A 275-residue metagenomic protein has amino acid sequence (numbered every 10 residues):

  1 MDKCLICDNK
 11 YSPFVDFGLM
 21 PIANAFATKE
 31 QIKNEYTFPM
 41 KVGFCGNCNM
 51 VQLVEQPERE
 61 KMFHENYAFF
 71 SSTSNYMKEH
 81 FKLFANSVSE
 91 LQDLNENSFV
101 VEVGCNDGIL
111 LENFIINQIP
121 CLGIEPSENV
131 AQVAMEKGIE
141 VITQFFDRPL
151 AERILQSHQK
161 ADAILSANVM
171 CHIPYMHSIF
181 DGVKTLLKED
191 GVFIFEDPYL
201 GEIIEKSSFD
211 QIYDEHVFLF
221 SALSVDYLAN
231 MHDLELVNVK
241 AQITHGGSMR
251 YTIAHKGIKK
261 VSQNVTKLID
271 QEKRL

Functional and structural regions predicted by a protein language model:
M1-N75, K240: N-terminal juxtadomain amphipathic helix that follows a signal peptide/anchor or precedes a small N-terminal auxiliary
E96-N106: Conserved class I S-adenosyl-L-methionine
D107-Q118: Conserved SAM-binding loop of SAM-dependent methyltransferases across substrates and taxa, primarily the Class I
G138-R153: Conserved SAM-binding strand-loop segment of SAM-dependent methyltransferases
L165: A conserved beta-strand element that flanks and buttresses the S-adenosyl-L-methionine
H177-V192: A short glycine-rich, Lys/Arg-flanked "PGG" loop and its adjoining helix->strand segment in the class I
F195-F218, A222-V225, A229: Short, glycine-/aromatic-enriched active-site segment of Class I SAM-dependent methyltransferases
H245-L275: Flexible, glycine-/basic-rich loop-and-beta segments that form/coincide with the SAM-dependent methyltransferase
